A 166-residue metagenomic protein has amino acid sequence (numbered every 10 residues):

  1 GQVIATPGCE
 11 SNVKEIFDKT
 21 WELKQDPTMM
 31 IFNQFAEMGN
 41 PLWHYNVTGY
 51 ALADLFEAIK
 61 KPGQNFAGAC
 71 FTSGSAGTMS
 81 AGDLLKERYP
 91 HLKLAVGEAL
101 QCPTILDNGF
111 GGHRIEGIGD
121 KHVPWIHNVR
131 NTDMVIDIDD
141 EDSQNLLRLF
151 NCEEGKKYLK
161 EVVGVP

Functional and structural regions predicted by a protein language model:
G1-I16: A glycine-rich helix N-cap at a beta->alpha junction
P7-E10, A36-E37, I138-D140: Short beta->alpha junction loops
N12, G77, Q101-C102: Short phosphate-engaging motifs
I16-T28, E87-P166: Active-site/ligand-binding loops adjacent to catalytic centers
D26-A76, S80, D142-P166: Active-site/ligand-binding-proximal alpha/beta "capping" segment
A81-L85: Hydrophobic packing residues within well-ordered alpha-helices of enzyme cores
